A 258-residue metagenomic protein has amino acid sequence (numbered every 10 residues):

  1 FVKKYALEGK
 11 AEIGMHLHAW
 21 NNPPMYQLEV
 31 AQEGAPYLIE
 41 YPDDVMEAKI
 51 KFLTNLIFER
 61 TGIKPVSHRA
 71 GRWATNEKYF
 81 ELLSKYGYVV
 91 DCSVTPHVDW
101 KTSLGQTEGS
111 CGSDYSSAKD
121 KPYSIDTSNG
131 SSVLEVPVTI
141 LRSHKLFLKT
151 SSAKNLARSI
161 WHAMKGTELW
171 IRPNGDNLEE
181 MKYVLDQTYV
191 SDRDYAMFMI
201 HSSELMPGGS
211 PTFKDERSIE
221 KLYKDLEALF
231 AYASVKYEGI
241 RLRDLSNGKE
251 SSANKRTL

Functional and structural regions predicted by a protein language model:
F1-A70, A74, S131, R142 (+1 more regions): Metal-dependent polysaccharide deacetylase catalytic core of the NodB/CE4 family, i.e., the active-site-bearing domain
F1-L7, N76-V89, A253-L258: Short, electropositive alpha-helical surface patch
I13-L17, V66-H68, V90-C92, L134-V136 (+2 more regions): Hydrophobic faces of well-ordered beta-strands that scaffold small-molecule active sites in alpha/beta enzyme cores
A19-N22, R72-T75, T95-V98, I140-S143 (+3 more regions): Short, solvent-exposed loop/turn segments at secondary-structure junctions
P24-M25, T102-T107, F147-K149, P207-K214: Histidine/acidic-residue-rich catalytic or RNA/ligand-binding cores of hydrolases and nuclease-related proteins
G34-V45, K64-G71, G109-S110, G166-D176 (+1 more regions): The substrate-binding groove and active-site-proximal loops of carbohydrate-active enzymes, especially glycoside
A70-S191: Active-site-adjacent pocket scaffolds in enzyme catalytic domains
S159-L258: C-terminal domain-boundary segment and adjacent tail
